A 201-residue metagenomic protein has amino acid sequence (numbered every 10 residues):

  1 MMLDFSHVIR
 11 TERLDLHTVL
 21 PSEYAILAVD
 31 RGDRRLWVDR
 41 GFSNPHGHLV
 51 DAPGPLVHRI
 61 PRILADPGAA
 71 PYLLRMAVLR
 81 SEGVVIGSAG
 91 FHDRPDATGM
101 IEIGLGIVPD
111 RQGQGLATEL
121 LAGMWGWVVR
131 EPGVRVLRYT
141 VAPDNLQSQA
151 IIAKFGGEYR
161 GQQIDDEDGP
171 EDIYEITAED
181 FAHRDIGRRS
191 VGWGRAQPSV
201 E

Functional and structural regions predicted by a protein language model:
M1-D110, G123-W127, E131, D144 (+1 more regions): GNAT-family acyltransferases
T118, P143-R160: Conserved active-site alpha-helix within GNAT-family acetyltransferase domains
L137-V141: Conserved hydrophobic beta-strand within the GNAT/NAT acetyltransferase core sheet that lines the active-site cleft
